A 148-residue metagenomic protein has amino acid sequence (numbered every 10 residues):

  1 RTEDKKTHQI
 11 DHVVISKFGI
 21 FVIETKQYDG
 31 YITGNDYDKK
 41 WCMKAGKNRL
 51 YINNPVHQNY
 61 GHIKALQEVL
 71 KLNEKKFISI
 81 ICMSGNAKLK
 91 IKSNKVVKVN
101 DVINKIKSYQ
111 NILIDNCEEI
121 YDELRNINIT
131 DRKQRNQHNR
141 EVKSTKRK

Functional and structural regions predicted by a protein language model:
R1-H8, I15-I20, K47-K148: Surface-exposed interaction regions that form or flank ligand-binding interfaces
I10, Y37-D38: "Short basic amphipathic alpha-helical interaction patches in structured regions
I15-Y37: Active-site beta-strand-loop-beta-strand hairpin of nuclease catalytic cores that positions key catalytic residues
D38-K47: Short glycine/proline- and charge-enriched loop/turn segments that cap or connect secondary-structure elements
